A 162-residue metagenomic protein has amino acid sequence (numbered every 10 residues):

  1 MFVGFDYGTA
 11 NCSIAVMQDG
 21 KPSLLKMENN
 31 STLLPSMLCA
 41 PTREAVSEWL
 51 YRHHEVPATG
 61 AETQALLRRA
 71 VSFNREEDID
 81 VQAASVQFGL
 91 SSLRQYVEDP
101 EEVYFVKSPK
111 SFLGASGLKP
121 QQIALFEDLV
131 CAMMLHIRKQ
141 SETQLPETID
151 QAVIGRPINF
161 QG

Functional and structural regions predicted by a protein language model:
M1-L24, E102: Gly/Thr-rich phosphate-binding beta-strand-loop-beta motif of the actin/hexokinase/Hsp70
L25-G162: Phosphate-binding loop and its immediate beta->loop->alpha context in nucleotide/phosphate-handling enzymes
